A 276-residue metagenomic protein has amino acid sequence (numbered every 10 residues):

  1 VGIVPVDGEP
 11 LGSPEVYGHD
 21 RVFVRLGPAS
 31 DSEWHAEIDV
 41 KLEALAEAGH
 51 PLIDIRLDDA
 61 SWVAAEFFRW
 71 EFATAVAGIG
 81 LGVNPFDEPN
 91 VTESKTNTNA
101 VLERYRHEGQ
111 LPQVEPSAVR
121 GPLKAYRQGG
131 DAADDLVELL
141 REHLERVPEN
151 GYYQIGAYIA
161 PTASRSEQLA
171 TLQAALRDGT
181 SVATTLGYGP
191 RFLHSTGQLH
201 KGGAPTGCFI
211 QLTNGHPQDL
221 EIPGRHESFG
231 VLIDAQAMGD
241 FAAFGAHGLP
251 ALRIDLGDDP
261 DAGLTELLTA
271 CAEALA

Functional and structural regions predicted by a protein language model:
V1-A276: A SIS-like phosphosugar-recognition module
